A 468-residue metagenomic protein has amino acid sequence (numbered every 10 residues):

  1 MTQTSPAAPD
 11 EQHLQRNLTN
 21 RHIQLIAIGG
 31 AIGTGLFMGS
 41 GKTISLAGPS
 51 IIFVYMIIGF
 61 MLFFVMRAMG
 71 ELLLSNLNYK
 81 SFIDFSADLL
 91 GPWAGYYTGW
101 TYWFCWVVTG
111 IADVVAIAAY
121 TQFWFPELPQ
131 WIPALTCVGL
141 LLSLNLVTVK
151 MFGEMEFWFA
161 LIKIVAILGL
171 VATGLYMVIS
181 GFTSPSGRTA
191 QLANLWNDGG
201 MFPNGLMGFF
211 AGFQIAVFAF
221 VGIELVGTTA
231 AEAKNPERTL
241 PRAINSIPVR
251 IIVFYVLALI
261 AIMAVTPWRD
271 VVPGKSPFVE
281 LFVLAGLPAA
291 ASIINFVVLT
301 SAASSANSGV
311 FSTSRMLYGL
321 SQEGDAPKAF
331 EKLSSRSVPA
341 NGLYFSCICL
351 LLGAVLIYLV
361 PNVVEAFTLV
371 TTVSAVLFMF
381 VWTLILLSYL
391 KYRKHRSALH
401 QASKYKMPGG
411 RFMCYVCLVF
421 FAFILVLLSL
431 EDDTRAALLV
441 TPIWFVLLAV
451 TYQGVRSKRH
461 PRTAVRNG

Functional and structural regions predicted by a protein language model:
M1-G41, S45-S50, M56, F63-R67 (+5 more regions): Membrane-interface "cap" regions at the ends of multi-pass membrane proteins
T2-D10, I83-A87, W93, V114-A134 (+5 more regions): Helix-loop-helix connectors at the membrane interface of multi-pass transporters/channels
A7-L14, I51-I52, P126-P129, L161-F296: Helix-loop-helix junctions that connect adjacent transmembrane segments in multi-pass membrane transporters
Q15, M38-P133, C137, V249-I252 (+2 more regions): Extracellular loop-to-transmembrane helix junctions
N78-Y79, T101-A116, F220-A233, P288-K328 (+3 more regions): Membrane-helix boundary/coupling elements in multi-pass transport proteins
D84-A87, G91, F123, W196-G199 (+2 more regions): TM-loop-TM module centered on a large, flexible mid-protein loop between adjacent transmembrane helices in multi-pass
A118, I132-A190, V221, I244-P248 (+3 more regions): Membrane-interface loop-to-helix entry segments
W158-F159, A329-V338, M379-E431, R462-N467: C-terminal membrane-solvent junction of multi-pass transporters and transport-like membrane proteins
